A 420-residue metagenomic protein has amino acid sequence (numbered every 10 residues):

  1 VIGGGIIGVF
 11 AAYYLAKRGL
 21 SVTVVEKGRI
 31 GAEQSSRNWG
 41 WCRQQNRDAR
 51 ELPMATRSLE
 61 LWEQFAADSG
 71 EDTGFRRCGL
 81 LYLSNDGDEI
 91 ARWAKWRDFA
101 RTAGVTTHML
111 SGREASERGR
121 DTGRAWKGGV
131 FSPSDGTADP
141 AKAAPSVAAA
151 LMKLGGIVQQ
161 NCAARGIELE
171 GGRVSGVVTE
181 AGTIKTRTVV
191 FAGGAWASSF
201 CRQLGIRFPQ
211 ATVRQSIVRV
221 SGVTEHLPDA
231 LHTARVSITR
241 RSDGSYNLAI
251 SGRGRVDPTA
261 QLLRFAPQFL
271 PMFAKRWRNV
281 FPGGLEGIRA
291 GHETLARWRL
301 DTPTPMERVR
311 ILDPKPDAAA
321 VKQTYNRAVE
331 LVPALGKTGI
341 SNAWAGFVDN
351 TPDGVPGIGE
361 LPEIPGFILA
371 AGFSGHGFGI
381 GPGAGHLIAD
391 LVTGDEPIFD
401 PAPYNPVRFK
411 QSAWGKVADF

Functional and structural regions predicted by a protein language model:
G3-G5, K27, G193: Glycine-rich Rossmann-fold phosphate-binding loop(s) that bind the pyrophosphate of adenine dinucleotide cofactors
I7-F10, R18, M109, E114 (+2 more regions): C-terminal lid/capping helical subdomain adjacent to the catalytic/cofactor pocket in oxidative enzymes
F10, I167-L295, E307-A318, Q323-G336 (+1 more regions): Flavin-dependent oxidoreductases
A16-S36: Glycine-rich FAD pyrophosphate-binding loop
W39-W41, R47, D135-T137, V256 (+2 more regions): Glycine-rich phosphate/pyrophosphate-binding beta-alpha loops
G40-E114, R118, R235-I238, D243-G283 (+1 more regions): Dinucleotide-binding Rossmann-like beta1-alpha1 core, especially the glycine-rich loop that anchors the ADP
P53-T56, Y82-R92, V130-A150, Q159 (+2 more regions): Short beta-strand to alpha-helix junction loop
V130-T188, A195-S199: Helical element adjacent to the flavin cofactor pocket in flavoenzyme catalytic cores
